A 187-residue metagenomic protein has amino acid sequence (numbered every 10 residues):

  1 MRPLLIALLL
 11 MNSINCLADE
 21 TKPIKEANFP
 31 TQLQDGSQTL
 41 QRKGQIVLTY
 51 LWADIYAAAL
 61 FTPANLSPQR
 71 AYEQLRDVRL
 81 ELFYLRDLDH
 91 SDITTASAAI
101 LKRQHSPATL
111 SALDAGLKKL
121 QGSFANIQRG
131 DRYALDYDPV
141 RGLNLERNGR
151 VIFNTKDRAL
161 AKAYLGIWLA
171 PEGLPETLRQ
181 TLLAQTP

Functional and structural regions predicted by a protein language model:
M1-L4: Positively charged n-region of N-terminal signal peptides that target proteins for export
S13-I14: N-terminal signal peptide c-region/cleavage motif recognized by signal peptidases
D19-Q74, P107: N-terminal secretory signal peptides
L33, N144-L145: Short aromatic-centered micro-motifs
N65-V140: Mid-length scaffold segments of soluble, non-membrane domains
R147-G149: Short strand-turn-strand beta-turns centered on an Asx-Gly dipeptide
I152-L178: Flexible glycine-rich active-site/ligand-binding loops centered on an Asp-His dyad
T177-P187: Cysteine/selenocysteine-centered motifs that mediate thiol-based redox chemistry or coordinate metal-sulfur cofactors
